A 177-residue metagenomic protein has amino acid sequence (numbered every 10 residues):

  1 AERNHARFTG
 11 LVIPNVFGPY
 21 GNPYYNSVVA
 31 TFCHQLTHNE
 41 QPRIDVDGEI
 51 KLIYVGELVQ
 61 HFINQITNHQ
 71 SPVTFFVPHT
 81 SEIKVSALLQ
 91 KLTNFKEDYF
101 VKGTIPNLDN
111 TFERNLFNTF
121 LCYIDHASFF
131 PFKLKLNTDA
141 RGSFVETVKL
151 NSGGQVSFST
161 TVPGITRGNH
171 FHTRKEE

Functional and structural regions predicted by a protein language model:
A1-Y20, H34, E40-K51: Conserved beta-loop-beta element that borders a ligand/cofactor-binding pocket
E2-R3, Q35, Y123, L150: Short, conserved catalytic or adaptor-binding loops enriched in Gly and charged residues
F8, Y25-H38, K102-I105: Short, flexible helix-coil linker/hinge segments at the edges of structured domains or between repeats
G21-T31, D45-Q65, S86-Q90: Substrate-positioning beta->alpha
Q35, N39, Q65-N68: Generic structural signal for alpha-helix termini and adjacent loop/cap motifs
Q65-L136: Mid/C-terminal beta-alpha module of Rossmann-like enzyme folds, strongest in SDR-family dehydrogenases/epimerases
S128-K175: A short glycine-rich, His/Asp/Glu-containing loop-to-beta-strand
